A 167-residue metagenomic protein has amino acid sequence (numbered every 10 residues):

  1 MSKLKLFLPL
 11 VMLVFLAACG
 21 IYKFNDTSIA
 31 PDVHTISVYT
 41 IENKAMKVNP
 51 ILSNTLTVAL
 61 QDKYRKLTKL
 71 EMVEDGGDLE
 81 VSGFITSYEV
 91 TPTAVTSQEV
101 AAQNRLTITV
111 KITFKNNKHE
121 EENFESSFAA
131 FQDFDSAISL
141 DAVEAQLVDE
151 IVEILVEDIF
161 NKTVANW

Functional and structural regions predicted by a protein language model:
M1-C19: Sec-dependent bacterial lipoprotein signal peptides
A17-V58, D62, L67-K69, E74 (+2 more regions): A structural "domain/chain start" motif
F24, K66-L70, D78-N123, F131-E144 (+1 more regions): Surface-exposed short loop/turn segments
D32-H34, N123-F128: Short coil-to-beta-strand
E42-N49, I138-Q146: Second-shell loop/turn segments in exported
E144-W167: Compositionally biased, intrinsically disordered linkers/stalks adjacent to structured regions
